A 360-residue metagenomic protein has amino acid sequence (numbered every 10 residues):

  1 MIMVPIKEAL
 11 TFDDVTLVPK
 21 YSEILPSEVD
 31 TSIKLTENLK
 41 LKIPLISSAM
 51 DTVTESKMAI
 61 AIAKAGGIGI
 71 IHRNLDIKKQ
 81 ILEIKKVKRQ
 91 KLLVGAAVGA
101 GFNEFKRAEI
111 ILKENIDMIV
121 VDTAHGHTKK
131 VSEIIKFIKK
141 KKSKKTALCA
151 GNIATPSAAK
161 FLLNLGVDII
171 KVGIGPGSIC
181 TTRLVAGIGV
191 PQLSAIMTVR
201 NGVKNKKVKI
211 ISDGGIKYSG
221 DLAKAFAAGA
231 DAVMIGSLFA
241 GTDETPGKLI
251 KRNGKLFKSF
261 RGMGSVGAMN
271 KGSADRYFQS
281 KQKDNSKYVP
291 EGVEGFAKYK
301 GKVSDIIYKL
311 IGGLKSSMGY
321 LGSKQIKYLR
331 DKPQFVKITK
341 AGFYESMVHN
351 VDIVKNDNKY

Functional and structural regions predicted by a protein language model:
M1-E23, A97, N164-L165, G187-S212 (+1 more regions): Alpha/beta catalytic cores of nucleotide-metabolism and tRNA/nucleoside-modifying enzymes
M1-K209, F239-T242, Y344-M347: Active-site entrance/lid segments in N-terminal catalytic domains of soluble metabolic enzymes
